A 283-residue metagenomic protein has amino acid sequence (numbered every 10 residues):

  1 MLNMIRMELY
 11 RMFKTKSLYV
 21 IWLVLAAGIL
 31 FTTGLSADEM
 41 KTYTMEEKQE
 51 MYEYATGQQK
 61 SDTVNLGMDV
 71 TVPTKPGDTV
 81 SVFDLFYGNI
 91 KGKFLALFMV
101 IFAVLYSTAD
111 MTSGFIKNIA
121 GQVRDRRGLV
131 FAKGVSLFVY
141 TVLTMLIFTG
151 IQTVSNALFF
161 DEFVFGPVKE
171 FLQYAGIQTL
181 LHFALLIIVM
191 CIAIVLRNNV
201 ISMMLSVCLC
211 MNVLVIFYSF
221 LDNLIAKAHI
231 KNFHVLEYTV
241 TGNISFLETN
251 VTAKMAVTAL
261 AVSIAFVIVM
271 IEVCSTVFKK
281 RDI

Functional and structural regions predicted by a protein language model:
M1-L25: Aromatic- and glycine-rich beta-strand/loop motifs that create alpha-glucan
R11, V262-I283: Junction motif at the cytosolic side of a transmembrane helix
T15-K16, R124-D125, R197-N199: Short loop-to-helix capping motifs
W22-Y106, V130-V200, S206-V207, M211-V215 (+1 more regions): Secretory targeting signals
A103-Q122, R126, G134: Transmembrane helix boundary and interhelical loop/hinge segments in multi-pass membrane proteins
L224-E248: Short hydrophobic, aromatic-rich alpha-helical segments embedded in or entering the lipid bilayer of multi-pass
